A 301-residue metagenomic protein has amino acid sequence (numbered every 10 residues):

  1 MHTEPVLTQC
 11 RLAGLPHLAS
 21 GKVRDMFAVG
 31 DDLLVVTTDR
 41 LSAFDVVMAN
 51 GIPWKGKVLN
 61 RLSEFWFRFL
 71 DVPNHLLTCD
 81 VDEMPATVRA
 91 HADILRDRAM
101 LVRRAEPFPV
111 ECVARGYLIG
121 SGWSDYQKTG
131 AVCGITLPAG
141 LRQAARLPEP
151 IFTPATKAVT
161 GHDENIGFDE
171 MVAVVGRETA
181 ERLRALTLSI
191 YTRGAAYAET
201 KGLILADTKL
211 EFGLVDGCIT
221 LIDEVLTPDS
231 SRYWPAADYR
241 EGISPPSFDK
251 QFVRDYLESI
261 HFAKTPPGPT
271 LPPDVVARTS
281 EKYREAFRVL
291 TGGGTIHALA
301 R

Functional and structural regions predicted by a protein language model:
M1-H2, K201: Hydrophobic, aromatic-enriched alpha-helical segments typical of multi-pass transmembrane helices
H2-A155, K264-T270, D274-R301: Active-site loop/lid in soluble adenylation, ligation, and acyl-transfer enzymes
T38, I94-L95, R193, T220-P228: Catalytic cores of nucleic-acid ligases and guanylyltransferases
R103-A105, T200-T208, G213-V215, S280: Short, active-site-adjacent segments that bind or coordinate small-molecule cofactors and metal centers
A145-R177: A short mid-domain helix/strand-loop element embedded in enzyme catalytic domains that forms or borders the active-site
V175-A206: A long amphipathic alpha-helix within ATP-dependent nucleotide-binding catalytic cores
A206, L210-Q251: Catalytic activation segment of kinase domains across protein kinase-like and atypical kinase folds
E241, P245-P273, R278: C-lobe/activation-segment region of protein kinase-like
